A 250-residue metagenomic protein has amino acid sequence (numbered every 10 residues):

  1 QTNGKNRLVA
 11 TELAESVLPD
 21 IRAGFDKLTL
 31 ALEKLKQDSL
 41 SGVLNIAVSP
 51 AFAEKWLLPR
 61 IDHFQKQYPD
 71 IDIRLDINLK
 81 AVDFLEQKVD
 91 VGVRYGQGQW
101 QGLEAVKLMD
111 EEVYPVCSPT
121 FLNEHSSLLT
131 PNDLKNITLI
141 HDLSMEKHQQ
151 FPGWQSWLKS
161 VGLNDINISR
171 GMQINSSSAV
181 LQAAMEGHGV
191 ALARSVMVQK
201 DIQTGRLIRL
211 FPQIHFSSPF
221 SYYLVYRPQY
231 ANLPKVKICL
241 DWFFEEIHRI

Functional and structural regions predicted by a protein language model:
Q1-A10, L207: A short LG(V/I)-centered, amphipathic sequence patch enriched for acidic residue(s) preceding the LG motif
L8-Q37: Alpha-helical "hinge/linker" immediately C-terminal to small N-terminal DNA-binding modules
S41-E104: Central regulatory/effector-binding core of bacterial HTH transcription factors
N45-A47, G92, I140, A191 (+1 more regions): Short, well-ordered beta-strand segments
D70, S195, Q199-K200, T204 (+1 more regions): C-terminal effector-binding regulatory domain of bacterial HTH transcription factors
D76-Q173: Acidic, Gly/Pro-rich loop/turn segments at junctions of secondary structure
W100-A105, M109, D201-F211: Ligand-binding "clamshell"
N164-R209, S217, N232: Hydrophobic hinge/microswitch elements
